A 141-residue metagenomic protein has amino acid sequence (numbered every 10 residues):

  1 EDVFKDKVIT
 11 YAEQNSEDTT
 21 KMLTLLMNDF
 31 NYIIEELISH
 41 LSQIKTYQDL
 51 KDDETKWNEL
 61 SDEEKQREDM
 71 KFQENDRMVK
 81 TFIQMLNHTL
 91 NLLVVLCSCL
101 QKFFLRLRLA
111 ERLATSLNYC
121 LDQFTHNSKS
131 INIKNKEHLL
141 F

Functional and structural regions predicted by a protein language model:
E1-F141: Extended alpha-helical scaffold domains
